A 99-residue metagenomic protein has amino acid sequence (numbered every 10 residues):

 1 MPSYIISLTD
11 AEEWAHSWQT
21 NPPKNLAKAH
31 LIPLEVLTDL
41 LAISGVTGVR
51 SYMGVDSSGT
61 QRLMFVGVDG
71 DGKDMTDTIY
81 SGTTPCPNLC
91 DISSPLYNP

Functional and structural regions predicted by a protein language model:
M1-P99: Detector for the mature cores of small, proteolytically processed and post-translationally modified peptide effectors
